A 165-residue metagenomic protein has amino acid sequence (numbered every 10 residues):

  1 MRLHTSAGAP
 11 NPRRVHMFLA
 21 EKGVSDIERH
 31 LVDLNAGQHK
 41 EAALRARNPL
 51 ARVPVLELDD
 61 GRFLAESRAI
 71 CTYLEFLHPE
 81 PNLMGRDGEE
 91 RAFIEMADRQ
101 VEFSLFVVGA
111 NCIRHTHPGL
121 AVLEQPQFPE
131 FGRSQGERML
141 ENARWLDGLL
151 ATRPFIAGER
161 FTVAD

Functional and structural regions predicted by a protein language model:
M1-R133: GST-like domain detector, emphasizing the conserved glutathione-binding G-site in the N-terminal thioredoxin-like
A110, I156-D165: GST superfamily/GST-like fold recognition
F131-L149: Amphipathic alpha-helical packing segments from all-alpha helical-bundle domains
L149-I156: Cytochrome P450 catalytic-domain "roof"
